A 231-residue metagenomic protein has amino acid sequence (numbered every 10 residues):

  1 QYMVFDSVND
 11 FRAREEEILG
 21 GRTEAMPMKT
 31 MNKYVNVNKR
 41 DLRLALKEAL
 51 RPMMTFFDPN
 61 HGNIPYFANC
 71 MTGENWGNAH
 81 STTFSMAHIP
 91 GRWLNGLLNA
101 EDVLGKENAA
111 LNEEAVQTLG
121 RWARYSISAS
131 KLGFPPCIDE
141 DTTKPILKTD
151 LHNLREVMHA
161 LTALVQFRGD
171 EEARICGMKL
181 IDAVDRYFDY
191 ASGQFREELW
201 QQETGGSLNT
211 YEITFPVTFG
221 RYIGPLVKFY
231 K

Functional and structural regions predicted by a protein language model:
Y2-K231: Glycan-recognition and catalytic cores of secretory/periplasmic carbohydrate-active enzymes
